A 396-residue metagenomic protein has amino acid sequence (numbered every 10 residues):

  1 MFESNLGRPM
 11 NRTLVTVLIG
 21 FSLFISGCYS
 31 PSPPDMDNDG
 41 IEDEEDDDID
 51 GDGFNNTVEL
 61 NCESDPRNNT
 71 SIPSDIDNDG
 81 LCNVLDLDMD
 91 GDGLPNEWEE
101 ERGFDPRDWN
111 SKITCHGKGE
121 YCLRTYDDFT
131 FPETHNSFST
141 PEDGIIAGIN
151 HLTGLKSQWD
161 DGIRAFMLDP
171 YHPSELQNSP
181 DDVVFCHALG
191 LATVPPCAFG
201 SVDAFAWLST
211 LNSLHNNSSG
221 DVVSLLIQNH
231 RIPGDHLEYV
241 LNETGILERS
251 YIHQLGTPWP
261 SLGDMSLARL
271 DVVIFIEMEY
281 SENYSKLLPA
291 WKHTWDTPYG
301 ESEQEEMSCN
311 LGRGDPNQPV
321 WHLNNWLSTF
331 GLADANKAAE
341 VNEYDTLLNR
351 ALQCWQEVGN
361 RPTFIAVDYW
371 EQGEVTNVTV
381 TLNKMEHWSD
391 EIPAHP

Functional and structural regions predicted by a protein language model:
M1-P33: Secretory targeting signatures
V15, N68, K118-Y121: Short, functionally important structural connectors and interaction interfaces within domains
G20, N56, N96, L155-K156 (+1 more regions): Short glycine-/small-residue-rich flexible loop motifs, especially phosphate/cofactor-binding loops
C28-H116: Extracellular calcium-associated, cysteine-rich motifs in secreted modular proteins
T114-P396: Catalytic cores of phosphodiester-bond hydrolases, prominently lipid phosphodiesterases
